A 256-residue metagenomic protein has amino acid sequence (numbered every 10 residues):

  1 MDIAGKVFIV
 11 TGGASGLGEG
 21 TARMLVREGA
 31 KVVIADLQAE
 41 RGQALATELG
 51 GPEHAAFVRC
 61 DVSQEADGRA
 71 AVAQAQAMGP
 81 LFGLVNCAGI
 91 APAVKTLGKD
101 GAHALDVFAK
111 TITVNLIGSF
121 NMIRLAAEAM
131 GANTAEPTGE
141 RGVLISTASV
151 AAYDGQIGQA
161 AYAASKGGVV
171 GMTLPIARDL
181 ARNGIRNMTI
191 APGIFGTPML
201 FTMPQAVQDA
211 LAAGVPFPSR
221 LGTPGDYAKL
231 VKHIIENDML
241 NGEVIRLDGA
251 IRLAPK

Functional and structural regions predicted by a protein language model:
D2-V33: Canonical Rossmann dinucleotide-binding motif of NAD(H)/NADP(H)-dependent dehydrogenases/reductases, specifically
A39-E40, R59-A70, L105: The beta1-alpha1 cofactor-binding region of Rossmann-like NAD(H)/NADP(H)-dependent oxidoreductases
F82, I90, G101-I123, L144-I145 (+1 more regions): Catalytic Tyr-X3-Lys loop
A91-A109, E128, A132-E140, G158-A161 (+1 more regions): Conserved mid-core segment of classical short-chain dehydrogenase/reductases
I123, S165, T173: Active-site helix of classical SDR
E128, A177-D179: Alpha-helical segment proximal to the catalytic Tyr-Lys
S149: Residue(s) in the substrate-gating loop at a strand-loop-helix junction that position the organic substrate next
T223-L247, R252: C-terminal substrate-recognition "lid" of short-chain dehydrogenase/reductases
